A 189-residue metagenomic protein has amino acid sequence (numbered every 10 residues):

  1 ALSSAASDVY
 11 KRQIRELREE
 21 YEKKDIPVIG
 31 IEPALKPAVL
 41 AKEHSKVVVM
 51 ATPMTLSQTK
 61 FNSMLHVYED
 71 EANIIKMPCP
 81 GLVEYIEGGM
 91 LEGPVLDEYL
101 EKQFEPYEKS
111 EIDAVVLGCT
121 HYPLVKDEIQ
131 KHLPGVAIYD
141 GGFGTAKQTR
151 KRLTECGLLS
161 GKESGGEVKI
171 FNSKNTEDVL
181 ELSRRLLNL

Functional and structural regions predicted by a protein language model:
A1-A6, Y10: Single conserved hydrophobic/aromatic residue that forms the stacking wall/gate of nucleotide- or nucleobase-binding
K11-A38, S45, A114, Y139: Active-site loop-to-helix "anion-binding N-cap" substructures in soluble metabolic enzymes
K23-I31, V48, E71-K76, G135-G142 (+1 more regions): Short hydrophobic/aromatic-enriched beta-strand-loop microsegments
P33, T52, C79, S173-N175: Cofactor-binding loop segments of dinucleotide-utilizing enzymes, especially the Rossmann-like FAD- and NAD(P)+-binding
L35-K36, C79-Y85, I138-L158: Short, flexible loop segments at boundaries between secondary-structure elements
H44-A72, N172: An alpha-beta-alpha
V67-H132: Active-site rim beta-loop-alpha module in soluble metabolic enzymes
C156-L189: ATP/nucleoside-binding phosphotransfer catalytic cores, i.e., glycine-rich phosphate-binding loops
